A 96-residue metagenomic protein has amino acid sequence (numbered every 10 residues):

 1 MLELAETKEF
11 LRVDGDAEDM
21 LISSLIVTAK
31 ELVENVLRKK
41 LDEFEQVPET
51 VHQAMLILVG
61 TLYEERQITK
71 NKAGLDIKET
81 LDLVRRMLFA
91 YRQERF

Functional and structural regions predicted by a protein language model:
M1-F96: Divalent metal-cofactor coordination and adjacent catalytic microenvironments
